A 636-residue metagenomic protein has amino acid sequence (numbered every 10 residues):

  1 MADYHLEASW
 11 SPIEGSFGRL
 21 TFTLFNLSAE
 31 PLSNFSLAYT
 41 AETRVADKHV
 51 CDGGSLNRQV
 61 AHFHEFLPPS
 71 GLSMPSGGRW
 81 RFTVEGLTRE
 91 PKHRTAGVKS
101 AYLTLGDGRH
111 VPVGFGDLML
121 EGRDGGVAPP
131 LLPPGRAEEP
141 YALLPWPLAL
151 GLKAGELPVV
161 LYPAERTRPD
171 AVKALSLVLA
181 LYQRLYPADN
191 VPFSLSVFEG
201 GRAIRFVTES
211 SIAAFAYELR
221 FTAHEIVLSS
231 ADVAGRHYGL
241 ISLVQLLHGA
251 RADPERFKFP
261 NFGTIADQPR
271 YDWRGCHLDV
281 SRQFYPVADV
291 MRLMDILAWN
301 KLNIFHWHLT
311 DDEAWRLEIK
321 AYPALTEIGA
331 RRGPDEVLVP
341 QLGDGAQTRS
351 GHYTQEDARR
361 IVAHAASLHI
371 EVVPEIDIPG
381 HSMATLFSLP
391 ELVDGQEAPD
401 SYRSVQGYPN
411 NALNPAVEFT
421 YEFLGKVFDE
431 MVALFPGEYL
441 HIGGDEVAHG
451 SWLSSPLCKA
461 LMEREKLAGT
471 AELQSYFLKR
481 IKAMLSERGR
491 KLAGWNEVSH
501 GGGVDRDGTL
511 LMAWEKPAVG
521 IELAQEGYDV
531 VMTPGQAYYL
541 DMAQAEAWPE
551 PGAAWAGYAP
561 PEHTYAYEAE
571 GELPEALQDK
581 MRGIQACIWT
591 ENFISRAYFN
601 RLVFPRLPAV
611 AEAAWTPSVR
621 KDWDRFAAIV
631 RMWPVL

Functional and structural regions predicted by a protein language model:
M1-S16, L27, T43: Low-complexity, acidic Ser/Thr/Pro/Gly-rich terminal tails and inter-domain linkers that flank the onset of structured
E14-T21, S33: Short, solvent-exposed loop/turn segments enriched in Ser/Thr/Gly
T23-A29: Asparagine-centered strand-capping/turn motif at beta-strand->loop junctions
C51-E90, L485: Intrinsically disordered, low-complexity Pro/Gly/Ser/Thr-rich segments with frequent PxxP/GP/PP motifs and embedded
G78, P91-A234, Y238, S242-L246 (+3 more regions): Acidic, contiguous N-terminal accessory segments
I212-N411, P415-Y421, E430-Y439, R480 (+2 more regions): Feature activates predominantly on carbohydrate-active enzymes
T385-E391, Y402-G508, W514-E522: Active-site neighborhood of glycoside hydrolase catalytic domains
K491-T509, A513-L636: Flexible, acidic glycine-rich loops studded with aromatic residues
